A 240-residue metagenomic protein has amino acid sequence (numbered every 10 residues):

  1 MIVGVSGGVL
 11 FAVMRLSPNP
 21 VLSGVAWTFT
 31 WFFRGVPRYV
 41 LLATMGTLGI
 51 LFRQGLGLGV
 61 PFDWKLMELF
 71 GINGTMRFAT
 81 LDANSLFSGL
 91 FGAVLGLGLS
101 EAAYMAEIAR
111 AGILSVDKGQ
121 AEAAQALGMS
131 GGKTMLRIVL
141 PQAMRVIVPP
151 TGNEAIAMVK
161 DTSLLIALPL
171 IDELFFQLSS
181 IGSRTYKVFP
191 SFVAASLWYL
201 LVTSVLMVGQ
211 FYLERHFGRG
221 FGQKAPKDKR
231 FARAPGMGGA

Functional and structural regions predicted by a protein language model:
M1-A240: Transmembrane alpha-helices and adjacent helix-loop boundaries
